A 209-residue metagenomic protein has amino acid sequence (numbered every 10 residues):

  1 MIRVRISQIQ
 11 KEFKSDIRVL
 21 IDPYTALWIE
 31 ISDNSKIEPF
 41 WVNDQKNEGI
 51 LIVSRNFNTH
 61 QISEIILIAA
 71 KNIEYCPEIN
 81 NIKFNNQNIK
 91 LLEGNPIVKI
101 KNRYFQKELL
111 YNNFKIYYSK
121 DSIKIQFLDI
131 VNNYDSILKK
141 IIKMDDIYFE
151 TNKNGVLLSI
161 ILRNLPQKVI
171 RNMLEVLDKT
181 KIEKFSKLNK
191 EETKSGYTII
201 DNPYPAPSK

Functional and structural regions predicted by a protein language model:
I2-I9, W28, N56-Y75, P96-K101 (+5 more regions): N-terminal low-complexity tails
I6-I79: N-terminal accessory interaction module
L20-N47, K115-K143: Structured beta-strand/loop patches that form or line metal/cofactor-binding pockets in enzymes
I52-S54, K115, Y148-E150: Short, surface-exposed charged micro-motifs
F57, S119, N152: Acidic surface patches and DE-rich sequence motifs
A70-L138: Surface-exposed beta-loop interaction hotspot
K83-E93, R171-Y204, S208: Short, solvent-exposed cationic patches
I137-V176: Mixed-charge, glycine-accented linear interaction segment located at domain edges/termini
